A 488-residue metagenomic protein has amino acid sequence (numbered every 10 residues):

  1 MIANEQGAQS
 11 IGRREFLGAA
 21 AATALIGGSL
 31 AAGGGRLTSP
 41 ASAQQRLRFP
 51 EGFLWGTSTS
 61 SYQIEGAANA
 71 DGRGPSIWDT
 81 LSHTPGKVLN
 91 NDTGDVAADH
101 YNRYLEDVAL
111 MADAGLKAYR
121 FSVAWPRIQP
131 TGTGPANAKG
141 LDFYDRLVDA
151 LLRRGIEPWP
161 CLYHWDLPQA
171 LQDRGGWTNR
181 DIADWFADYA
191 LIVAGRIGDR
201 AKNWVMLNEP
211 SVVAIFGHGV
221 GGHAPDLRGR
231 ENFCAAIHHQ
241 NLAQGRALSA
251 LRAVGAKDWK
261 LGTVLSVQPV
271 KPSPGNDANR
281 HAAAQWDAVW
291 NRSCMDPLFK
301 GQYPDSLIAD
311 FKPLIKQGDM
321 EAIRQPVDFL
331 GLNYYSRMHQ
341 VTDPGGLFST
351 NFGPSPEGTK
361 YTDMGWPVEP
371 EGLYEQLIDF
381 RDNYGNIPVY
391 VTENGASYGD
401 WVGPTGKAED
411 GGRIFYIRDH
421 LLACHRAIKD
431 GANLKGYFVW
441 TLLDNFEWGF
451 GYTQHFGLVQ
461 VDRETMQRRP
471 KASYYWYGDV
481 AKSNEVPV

Functional and structural regions predicted by a protein language model:
M1-G12: N-terminal secretory signal peptides
I11-S29: N-terminal export leaders
A20, G115, G155: Conserved functional loop/turn residues at catalytic and ligand-binding sites
A32-A41: Signal peptide processing junction and immediate N-terminal pro/mature segment of secreted/exported proteins
Q44-P85, T131-G132, D142-V488: Active-site region of glycoside hydrolase catalytic domains
A67-Y144: Active-site-adjacent substrate/metal-binding segments within catalytic domains of carbohydrate-active enzymes
